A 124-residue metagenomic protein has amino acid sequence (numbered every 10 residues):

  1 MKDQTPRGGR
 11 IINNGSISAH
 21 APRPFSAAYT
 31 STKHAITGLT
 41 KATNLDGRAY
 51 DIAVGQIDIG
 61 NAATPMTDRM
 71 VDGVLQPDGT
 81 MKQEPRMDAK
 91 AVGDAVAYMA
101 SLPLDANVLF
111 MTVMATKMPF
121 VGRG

Functional and structural regions predicted by a protein language model:
M1-G8: A short helix-coil junction within the Rossmann-fold of NAD(P)-dependent oxidoreductases
K2, L45-R48: Alpha-helical segment proximal to the catalytic Tyr-Lys
S16: Residue(s) in the substrate-gating loop at a strand-loop-helix junction that position the organic substrate next
A21-A27, E84: Active-site loop immediately N-terminal to the catalytic Tyr-X3-Lys motif of short-chain dehydrogenase/reductase
T32: Active-site helix of classical SDR
T37, G47-A62, N107-F110: Conserved Rossmann-fold SDR core element
Q56-I57, Q76-G122: C-terminal helical subdomain
D58-V71, G124: Short beta-loop-alpha junction of Rossmann-like oxidoreductase domains
